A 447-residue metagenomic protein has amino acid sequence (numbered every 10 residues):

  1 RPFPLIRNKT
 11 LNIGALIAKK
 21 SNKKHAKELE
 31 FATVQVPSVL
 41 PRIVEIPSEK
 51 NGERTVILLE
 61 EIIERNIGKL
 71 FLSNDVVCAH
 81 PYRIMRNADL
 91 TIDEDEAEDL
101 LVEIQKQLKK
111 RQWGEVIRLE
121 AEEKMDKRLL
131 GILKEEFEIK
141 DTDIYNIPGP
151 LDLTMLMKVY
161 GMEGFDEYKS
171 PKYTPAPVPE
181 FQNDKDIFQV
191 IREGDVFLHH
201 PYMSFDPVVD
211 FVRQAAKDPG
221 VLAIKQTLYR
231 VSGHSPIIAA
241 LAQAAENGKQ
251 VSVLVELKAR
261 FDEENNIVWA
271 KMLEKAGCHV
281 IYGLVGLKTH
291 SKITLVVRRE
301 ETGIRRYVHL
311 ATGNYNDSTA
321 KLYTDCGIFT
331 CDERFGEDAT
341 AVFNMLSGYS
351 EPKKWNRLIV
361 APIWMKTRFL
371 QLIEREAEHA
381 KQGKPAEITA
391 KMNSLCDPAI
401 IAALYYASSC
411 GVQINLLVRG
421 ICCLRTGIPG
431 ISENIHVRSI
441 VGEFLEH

Functional and structural regions predicted by a protein language model:
R1-I388, D397, Y406-C410, G420-E446: N-terminal localization/anchoring segments of enzymes in phospholipid and broader phosphate metabolism
N393: Cofactor-pocket helix-loop regions in the catalytic cores of large enzyme subunits
Q413-L417: Hydrophobic alpha/beta core scaffold segments
